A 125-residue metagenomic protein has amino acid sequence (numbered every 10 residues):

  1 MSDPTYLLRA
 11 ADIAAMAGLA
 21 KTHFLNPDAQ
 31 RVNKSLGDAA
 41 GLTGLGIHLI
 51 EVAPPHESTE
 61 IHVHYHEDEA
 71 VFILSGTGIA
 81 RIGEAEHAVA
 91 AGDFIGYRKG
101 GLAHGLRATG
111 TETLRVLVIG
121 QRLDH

Functional and structural regions predicted by a protein language model:
M1-G44: A short, N-terminal "cap"/entry segment at the start of jelly-roll beta-barrel domains of the cupin/DSBH fold
Q30-S35, H48-H64: Conserved short histidine dyad/triad with adjacent acidic residue
G41, K99-D124: Ligand-binding loop in jelly-roll beta-barrel domains
L49-A53, V63-R81, I119-Q121: Short, conserved beta-strand element in jelly-roll/cupin
S58, D68, S75-T77, E84 (+2 more regions): A generic structural motif
G76, G92, L106: Short hydrophobic/aromatic patches on the structural cores and recognition surfaces of FHA
E84-K99: Short acidic-glycine-tyrosine-enriched beta hairpin
